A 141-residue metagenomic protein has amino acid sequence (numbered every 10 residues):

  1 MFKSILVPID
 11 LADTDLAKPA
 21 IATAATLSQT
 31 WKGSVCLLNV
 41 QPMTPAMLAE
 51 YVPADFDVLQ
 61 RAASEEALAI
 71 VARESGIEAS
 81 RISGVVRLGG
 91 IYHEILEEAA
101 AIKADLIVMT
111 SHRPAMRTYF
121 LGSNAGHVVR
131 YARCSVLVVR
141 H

Functional and structural regions predicted by a protein language model:
F2-Y51: Small/aliphatic-rich secondary-structure junction motif
I9, N39-V40, T110-H112, R140-H141: Short secondary-structure boundary segments
C36-L38, S83-R87, L137: General small-molecule cofactor/ligand-binding pocket signal
P53-F56, A101-I102, A125-H127: Short, hinge-like loop/turn segments at secondary-structure boundaries
A54-E66: A short acidic, glycine-rich active-site loop that binds or catalyzes chemistry on phosphate/adenosine moieties
R73-I107, P114: Structural beta-alpha unit
M109-H127: Glycine-rich, Arg-bearing micro-motifs that act as flexible, cationic patches
